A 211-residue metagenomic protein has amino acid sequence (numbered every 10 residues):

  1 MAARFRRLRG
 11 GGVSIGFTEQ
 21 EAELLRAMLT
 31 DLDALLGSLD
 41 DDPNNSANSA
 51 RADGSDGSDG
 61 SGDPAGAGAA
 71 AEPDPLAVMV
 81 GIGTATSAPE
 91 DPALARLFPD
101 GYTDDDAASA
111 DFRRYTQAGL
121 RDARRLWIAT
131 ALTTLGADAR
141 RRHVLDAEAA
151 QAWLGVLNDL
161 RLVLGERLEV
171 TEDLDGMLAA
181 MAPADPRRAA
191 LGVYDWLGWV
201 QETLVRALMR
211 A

Functional and structural regions predicted by a protein language model:
M1-D122, L126, T130-T134, R140-R142 (+1 more regions): Charged, alpha-helix-forming regions
A147: Conserved phosphate/pyrophosphate-binding and hydrolysis machinery centered on Walker-type P-loop NTPases, extending
